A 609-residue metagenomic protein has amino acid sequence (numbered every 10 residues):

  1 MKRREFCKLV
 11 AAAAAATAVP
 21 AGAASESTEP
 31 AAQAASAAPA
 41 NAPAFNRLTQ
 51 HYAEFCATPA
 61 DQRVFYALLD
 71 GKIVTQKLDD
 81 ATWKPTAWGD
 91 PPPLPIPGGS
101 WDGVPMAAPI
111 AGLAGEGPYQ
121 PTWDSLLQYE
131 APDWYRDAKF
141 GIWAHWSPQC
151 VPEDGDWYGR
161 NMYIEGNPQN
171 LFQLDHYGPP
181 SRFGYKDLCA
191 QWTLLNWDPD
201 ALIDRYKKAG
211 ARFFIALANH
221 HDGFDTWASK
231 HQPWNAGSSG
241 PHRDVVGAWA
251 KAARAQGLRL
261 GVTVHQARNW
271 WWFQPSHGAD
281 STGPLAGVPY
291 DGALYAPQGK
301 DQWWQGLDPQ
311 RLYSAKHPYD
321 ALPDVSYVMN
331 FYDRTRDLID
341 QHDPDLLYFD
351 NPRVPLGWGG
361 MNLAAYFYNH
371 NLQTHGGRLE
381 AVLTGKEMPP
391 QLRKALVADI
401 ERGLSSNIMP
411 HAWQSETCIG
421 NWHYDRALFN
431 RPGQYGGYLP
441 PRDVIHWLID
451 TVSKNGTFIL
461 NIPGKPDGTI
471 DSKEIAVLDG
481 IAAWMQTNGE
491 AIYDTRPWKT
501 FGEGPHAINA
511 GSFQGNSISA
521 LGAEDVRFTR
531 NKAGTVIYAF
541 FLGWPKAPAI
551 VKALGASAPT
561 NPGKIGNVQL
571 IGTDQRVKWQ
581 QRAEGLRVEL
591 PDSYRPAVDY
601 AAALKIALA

Functional and structural regions predicted by a protein language model:
E5-S25: N-terminal export signals
A21-A35: Signal peptide processing junction and immediate N-terminal pro/mature segment of secreted/exported proteins
S36-N41: N-terminal leader/targeting segments and the immediately adjacent pre-domain N-terminus
A42-A609: Mature catalytic domains of secreted/periplasmic carbohydrate-active enzymes
